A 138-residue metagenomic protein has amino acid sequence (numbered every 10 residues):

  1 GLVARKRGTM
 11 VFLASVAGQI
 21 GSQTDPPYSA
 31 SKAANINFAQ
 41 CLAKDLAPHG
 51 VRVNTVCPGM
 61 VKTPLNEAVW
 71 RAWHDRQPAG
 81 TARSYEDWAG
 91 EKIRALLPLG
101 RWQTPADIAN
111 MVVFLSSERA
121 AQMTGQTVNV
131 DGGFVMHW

Functional and structural regions predicted by a protein language model:
S15: Residue(s) in the substrate-gating loop at a strand-loop-helix junction that position the organic substrate next
I20, V112-V113, T124-W138: Short C-terminal tail/terminal secondary-structure segment of NAD(P)H-dependent dehydrogenase/reductase domains
G21-D25, A47-P48: Active-site "substrate specificity/gating" loop of NAD(P)-dependent dehydrogenases, especially the short-chain
S31, A39: Active-site helix of classical SDR
K44-P48, A121: Alpha-helical segment proximal to the catalytic Tyr-Lys
R52-K62, S116, N129-D131: Conserved SDR Rossmann-fold cofactor-binding beta-strand/turn motif
K62-L96: A glycine/serine/threonine-rich, flexible loop-to-helix segment that serves as the NAD(P) cofactor-binding "lid"
Y85, L97-I108: A conserved structural motif in NAD(P)-dependent oxidoreductases
